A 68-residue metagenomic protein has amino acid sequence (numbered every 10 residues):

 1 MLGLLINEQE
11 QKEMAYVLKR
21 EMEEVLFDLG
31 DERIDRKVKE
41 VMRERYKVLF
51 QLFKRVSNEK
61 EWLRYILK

Functional and structural regions predicted by a protein language model:
M1-G30, E61-R64: N-terminal acidic leader/helix
D28-L67: Short, charge-rich amphipathic interface segments used for partner binding and complex assembly
